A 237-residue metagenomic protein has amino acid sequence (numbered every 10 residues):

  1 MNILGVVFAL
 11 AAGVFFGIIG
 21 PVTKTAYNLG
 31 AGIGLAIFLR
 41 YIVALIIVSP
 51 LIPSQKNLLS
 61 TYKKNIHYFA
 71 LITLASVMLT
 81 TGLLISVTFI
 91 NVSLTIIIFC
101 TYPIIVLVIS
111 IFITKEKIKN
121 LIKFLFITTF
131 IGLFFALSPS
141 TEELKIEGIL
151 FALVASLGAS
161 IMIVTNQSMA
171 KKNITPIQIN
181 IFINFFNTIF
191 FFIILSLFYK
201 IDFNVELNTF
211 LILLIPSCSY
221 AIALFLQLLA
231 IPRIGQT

Functional and structural regions predicted by a protein language model:
M1-L35, L39, G82, T141-S168 (+1 more regions): Glycine-/small-residue-enriched transmembrane alpha-helix faces in small-molecule transporters and effluxers
F15, G20, S49, Q55-S93 (+3 more regions): Specific transmembrane alpha-helical segments of multi-pass solute transporters/efflux pumps, especially DMT/EamA
V22-K24, V48, V106-L107, T141-Y199 (+1 more regions): Transmembrane alpha-helical segments that form core, pore/gating elements of small-molecule transporters/exporters
A26, A36, A70, S86 (+5 more regions): Hydrophobic/aromatic residues within transmembrane alpha-helices of multi-pass small-molecule transporters
L35-L45, L84-K115, A155, Q236-T237: Specific alpha-helical transmembrane segments that line the substrate/conduction pathway and gating interfaces
L39, T95-T101, N166-T188, Y220-T237: Helix-helix packing/entry segments at the starts of transmembrane helices
V48, A70, I109, N120-S138 (+1 more regions): Hydrophobic transmembrane alpha-helices of multi-pass small-molecule transport proteins
K63, F89, I96-F99, K115-F135 (+3 more regions): Loop-to-transmembrane alpha-helix entry segments
